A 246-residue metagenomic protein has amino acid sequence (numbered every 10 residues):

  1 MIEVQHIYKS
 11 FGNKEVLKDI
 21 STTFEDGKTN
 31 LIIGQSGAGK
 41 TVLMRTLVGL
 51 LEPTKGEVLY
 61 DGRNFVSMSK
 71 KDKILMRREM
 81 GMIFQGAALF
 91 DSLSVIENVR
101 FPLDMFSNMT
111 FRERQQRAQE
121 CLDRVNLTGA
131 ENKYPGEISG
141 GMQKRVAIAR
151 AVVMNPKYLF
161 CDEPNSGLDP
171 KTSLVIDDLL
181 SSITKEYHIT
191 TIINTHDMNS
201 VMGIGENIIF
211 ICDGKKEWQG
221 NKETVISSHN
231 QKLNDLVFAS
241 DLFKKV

Functional and structural regions predicted by a protein language model:
V48: Helix-to-loop junction immediately C-terminal to a conserved catalytic motif
G56-N64: Conserved ABC transporter NBD signature motif
F111-G129: Conserved ABC ATPase "signature" region
Y134-I138, M142: Conserved ABC ATPase signature
V153-K157: A short, proline-enriched helix->beta-strand linker immediately N-terminal to the Walker B motif in ABC-type P-loop
L159-D162: Catalytic Walker B motif of ABC-type/P-loop ATPase nucleotide-binding domains
P170-T172: Helix N-cap at the start of a conserved alpha-helix in ABC-type nucleotide-binding domains
